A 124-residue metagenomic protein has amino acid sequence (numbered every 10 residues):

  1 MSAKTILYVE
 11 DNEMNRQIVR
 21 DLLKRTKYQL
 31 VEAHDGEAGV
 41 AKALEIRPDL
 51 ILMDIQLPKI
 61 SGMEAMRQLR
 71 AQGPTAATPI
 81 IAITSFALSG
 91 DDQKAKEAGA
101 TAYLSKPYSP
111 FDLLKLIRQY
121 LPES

Functional and structural regions predicted by a protein language model:
E10: Conserved acidic carboxylate
M14, D35-A38, S61-R67: Acidic catalytic/metal-coordinating carboxylates
Q17-R25: Charged docking surfaces used in two-component/phosphorelay signaling
K27-H34, K42, L104: Short hydrophobic/Thr-rich beta-strand motif most characteristic of the beta2 strand and flanking loop of CheY-like
A41, M63-A76: Short amphipathic alpha-helix used as the core "switch/output" element in two-component signaling
D54, T84: Active-site residues of response regulator receiver
P58, L88, P107: The feature encodes the CheY-like receiver
Y108-I117: C-terminal output helix
